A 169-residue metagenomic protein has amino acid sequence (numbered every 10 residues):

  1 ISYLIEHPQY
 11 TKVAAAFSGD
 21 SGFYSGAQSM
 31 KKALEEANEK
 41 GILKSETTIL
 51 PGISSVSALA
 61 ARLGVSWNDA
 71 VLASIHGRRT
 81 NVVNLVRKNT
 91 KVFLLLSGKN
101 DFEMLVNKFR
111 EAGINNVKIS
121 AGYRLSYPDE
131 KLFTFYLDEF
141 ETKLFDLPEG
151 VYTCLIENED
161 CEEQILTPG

Functional and structural regions predicted by a protein language model:
I1-S2, I53-S55, V71-R78, S97-G98 (+1 more regions): Short, acidic/turn-prone active-site loops that include or flank metal/cofactor- and phosphate-binding residues
S2-I5, V13-S18, G22-A33, L95 (+2 more regions): Phosphate-bearing ligand-interacting subdomains that bind or position ATP/ADP/UDP/GDP/NAD(P) or nucleotide-linked
S2-P8, N81-R87, T142-F145: Short amphipathic alpha-helix with an adjacent loop that forms part of the alpha/beta core around
E6, E36-K40, V151-C154: Polar low-complexity intrinsically disordered regions
H7, A33, A37, R62-S66 (+2 more regions): Change "in soluble alpha/beta enzymes" to "in soluble alpha/beta proteins
H7-T11, L43: Glycine-rich phosphate-binding loop signature in dinucleotide/nucleotide-binding domains
K12-V13, K88-G169: A contiguous loop/helix-start segment that scaffolds small-molecule binding in enzyme catalytic cores
G19-T90: Class I SAM-dependent methyltransferase SAM-binding "motif I" and its flanking Rossmann-like core
